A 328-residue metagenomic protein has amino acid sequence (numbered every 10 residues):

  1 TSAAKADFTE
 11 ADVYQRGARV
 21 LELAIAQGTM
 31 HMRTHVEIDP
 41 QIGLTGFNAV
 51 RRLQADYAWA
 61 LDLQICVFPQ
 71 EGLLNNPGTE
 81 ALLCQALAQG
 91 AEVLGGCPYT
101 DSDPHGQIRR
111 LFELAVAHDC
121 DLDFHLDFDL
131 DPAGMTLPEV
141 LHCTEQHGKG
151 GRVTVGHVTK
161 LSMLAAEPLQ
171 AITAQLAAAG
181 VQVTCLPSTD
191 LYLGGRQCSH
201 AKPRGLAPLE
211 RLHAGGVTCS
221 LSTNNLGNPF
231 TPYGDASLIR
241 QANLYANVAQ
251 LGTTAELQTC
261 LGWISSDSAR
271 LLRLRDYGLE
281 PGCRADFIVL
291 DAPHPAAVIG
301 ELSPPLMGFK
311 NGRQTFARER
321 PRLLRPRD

Functional and structural regions predicted by a protein language model:
T1-H35, Q41-D56, A81-A88: Alpha-helical scaffold segments that flank or form the walls of functional sites
T1-Q15, C66-P77, C97-D101: Active-site mouth loops of central-metabolism enzymes
G28, A86, L94, H125 (+8 more regions): Conserved, mostly hydrophobic/aromatic
I38-P40, V67-G72, T100-D101, F128-P132 (+3 more regions): Active-site-proximal loop/turn and secondary-structure-junction residues that shape catalytic pockets, frequently
T45-W59, N75-Q182, C198-L221, Y277: Histidine/acidic residue-rich metal-binding segments in metalloenzymes
P98, F124-F128, H157-T159, C185-T189 (+4 more regions): Active-site proximal loops enriched in glycine and acidic residues that flank catalytic Cys/His/Asp and coordinate
D121, H142-V153, T189-L193, P203-L290: His/Asp/Glu-enriched, well-ordered alpha-helical/loop segment that forms or immediately abuts the divalent-metal
R270, P281-D328: C-terminal cap of metal-dependent C-N hydrolases
